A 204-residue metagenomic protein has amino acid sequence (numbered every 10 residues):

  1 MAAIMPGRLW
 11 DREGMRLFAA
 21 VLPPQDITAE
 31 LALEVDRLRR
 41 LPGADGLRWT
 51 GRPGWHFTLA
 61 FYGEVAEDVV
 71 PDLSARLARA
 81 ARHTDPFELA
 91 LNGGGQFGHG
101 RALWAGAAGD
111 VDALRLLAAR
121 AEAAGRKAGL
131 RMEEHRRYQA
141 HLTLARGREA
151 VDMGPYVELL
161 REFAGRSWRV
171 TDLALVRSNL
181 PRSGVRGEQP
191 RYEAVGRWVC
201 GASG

Functional and structural regions predicted by a protein language model:
A3-G204: Histidine-dependent nucleotide/RNA phosphoesterase domain, centered on the 2H-phosphoesterase fold with its duplicated
